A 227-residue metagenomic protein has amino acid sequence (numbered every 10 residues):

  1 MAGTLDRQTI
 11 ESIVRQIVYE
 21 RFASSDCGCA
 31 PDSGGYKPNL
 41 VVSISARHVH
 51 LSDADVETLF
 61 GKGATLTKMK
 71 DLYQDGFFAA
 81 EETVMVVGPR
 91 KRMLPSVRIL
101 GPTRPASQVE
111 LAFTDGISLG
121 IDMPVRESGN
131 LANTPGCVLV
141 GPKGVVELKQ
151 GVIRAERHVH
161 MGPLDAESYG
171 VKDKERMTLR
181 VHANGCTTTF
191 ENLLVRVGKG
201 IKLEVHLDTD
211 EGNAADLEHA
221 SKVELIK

Functional and structural regions predicted by a protein language model:
M1-P38: Protein-protein interaction and targeting regions used for scaffolding, dimerization, and localization
V14-F22, D26, F60-A64, R90 (+1 more regions): Structural signal for hydrophobic packing residues in well-ordered secondary-structure cores of soluble enzyme domains
V41-S43, H48-P89, P95-P142, E147-K174 (+2 more regions): Short beta-strand-centered segments at strand-helix junctions
T187-T189: Short coil-to-beta-strand transition motifs
E224-K227: C-terminal edge-of-domain segments
